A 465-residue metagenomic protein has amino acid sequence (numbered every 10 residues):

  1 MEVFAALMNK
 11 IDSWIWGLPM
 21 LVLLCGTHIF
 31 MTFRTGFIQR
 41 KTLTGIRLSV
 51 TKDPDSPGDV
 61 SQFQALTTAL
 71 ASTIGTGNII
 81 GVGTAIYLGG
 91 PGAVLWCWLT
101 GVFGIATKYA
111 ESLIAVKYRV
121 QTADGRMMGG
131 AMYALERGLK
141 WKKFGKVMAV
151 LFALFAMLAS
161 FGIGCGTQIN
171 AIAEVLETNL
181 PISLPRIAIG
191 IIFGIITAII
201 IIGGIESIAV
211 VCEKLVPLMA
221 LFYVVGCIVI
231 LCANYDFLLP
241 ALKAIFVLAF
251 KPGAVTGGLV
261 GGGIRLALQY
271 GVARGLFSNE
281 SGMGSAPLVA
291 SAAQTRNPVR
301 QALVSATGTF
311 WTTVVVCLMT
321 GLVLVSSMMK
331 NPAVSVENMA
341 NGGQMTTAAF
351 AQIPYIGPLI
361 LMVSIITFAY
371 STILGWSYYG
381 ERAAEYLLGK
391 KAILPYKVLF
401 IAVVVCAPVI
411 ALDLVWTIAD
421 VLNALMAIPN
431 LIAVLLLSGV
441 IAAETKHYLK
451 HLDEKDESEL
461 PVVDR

Functional and structural regions predicted by a protein language model:
M1-T76, I86-A93, G104, C232 (+2 more regions): N-terminal alpha-helical transmembrane segments of multi-pass membrane transport and channel/translocase proteins
L21-G26, W98, K146-L154, T178-I205 (+3 more regions): Transmembrane alpha-helical segments of multi-pass small-molecule transport proteins
L23-F30, R34-R47, F152, I169-L176 (+5 more regions): Membrane-interface loop-to-helix entry segments
R34-Q39, N78-V82, G162-A173, T197-A209 (+4 more regions): Transmembrane helix-loop junctions in multi-pass membrane proteins
F37-S61, T84, G90-V94, W98 (+5 more regions): Flexible loop linkers connecting adjacent transmembrane helices in multi-pass alpha-helical membrane transporters
D55-Q62, P91-W98, A134-R137, K143-L151 (+4 more regions): Membrane-interface alpha-helices at helix entry/exit sites of multi-pass transporters
S56-L88, I114-G138, L154-M157, G261-F310: Alpha-helical membrane segments and immediately flanking helix-loop junctions that form or couple to the substrate/ion
E111-A123, I228-A244, P252-L259, A293-T295 (+3 more regions): Extracellular/periplasmic helix-exit of transmembrane alpha-helices
